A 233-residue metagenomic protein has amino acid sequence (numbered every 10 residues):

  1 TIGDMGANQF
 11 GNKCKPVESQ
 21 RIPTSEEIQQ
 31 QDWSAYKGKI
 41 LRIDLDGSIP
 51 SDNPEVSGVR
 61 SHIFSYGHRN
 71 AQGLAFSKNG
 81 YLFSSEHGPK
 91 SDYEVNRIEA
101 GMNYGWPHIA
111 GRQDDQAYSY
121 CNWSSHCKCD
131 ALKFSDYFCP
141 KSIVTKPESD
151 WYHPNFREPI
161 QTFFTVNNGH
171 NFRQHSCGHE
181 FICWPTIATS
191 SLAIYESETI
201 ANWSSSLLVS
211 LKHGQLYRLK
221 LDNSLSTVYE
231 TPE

Functional and structural regions predicted by a protein language model:
I2-P232: Beta-propeller domain segments
